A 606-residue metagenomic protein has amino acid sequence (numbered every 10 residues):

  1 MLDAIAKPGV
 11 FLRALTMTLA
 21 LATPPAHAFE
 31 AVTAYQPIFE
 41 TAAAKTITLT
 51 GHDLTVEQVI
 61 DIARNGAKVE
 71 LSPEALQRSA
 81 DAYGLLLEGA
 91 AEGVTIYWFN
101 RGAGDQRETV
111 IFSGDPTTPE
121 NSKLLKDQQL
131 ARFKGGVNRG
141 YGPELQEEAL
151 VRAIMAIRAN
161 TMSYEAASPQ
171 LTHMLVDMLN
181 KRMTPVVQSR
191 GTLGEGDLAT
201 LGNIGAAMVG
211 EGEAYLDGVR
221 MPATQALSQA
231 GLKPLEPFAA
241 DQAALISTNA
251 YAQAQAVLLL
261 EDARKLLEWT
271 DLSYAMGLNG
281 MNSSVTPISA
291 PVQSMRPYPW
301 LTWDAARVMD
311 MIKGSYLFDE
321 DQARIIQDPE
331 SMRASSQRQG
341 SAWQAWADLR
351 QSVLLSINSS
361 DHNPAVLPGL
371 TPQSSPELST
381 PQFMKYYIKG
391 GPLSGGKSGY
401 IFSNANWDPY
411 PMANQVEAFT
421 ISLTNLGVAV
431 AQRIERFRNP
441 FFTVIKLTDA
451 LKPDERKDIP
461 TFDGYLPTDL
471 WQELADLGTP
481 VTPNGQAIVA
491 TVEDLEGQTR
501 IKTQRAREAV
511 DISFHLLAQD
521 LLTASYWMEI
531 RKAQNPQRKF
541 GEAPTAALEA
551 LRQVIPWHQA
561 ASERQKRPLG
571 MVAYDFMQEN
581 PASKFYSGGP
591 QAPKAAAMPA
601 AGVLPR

Functional and structural regions predicted by a protein language model:
M1-L2, L21: Extended, hydrophobic alpha-helical membrane-active domains that insert into or remodel lipid bilayers
L2-A14: Bacterial N-terminal signal peptides that target proteins for export
R13-T23: Bacterial N-terminal signal peptides
M17, Q106-F112, L370-P376: Short regulatory "switch" loops immediately downstream of catalytic or recognition motifs within protein catalytic
P24-A28: Sec/Tat signal peptide C-region and signal peptidase I cleavage site
F29-L85, G89-A90, L130-P143, V186 (+2 more regions): C-terminal auxiliary extensions adjacent to catalytic cores
K68-Y97, G102-E213: Long, structured ligand/cofactor-binding scaffold of large enzymes
